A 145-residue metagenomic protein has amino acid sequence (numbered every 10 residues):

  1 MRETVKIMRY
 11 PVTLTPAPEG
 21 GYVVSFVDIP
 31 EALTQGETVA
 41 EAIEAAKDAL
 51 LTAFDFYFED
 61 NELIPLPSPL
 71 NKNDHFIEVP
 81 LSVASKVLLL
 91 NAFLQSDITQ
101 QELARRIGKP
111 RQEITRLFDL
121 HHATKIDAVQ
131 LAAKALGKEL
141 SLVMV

Functional and structural regions predicted by a protein language model:
M1-F54, F58-E59: DNA-contacting interfaces and partner/effector-binding or oligomerization modules in DNA-centric proteins
M1-R9, K47-R116, L120-H122, D127-V129: Short, charged, surface-exposed hinge/linker loops at domain edges that act as mobile lids or interdomain connectors
V23, L63, E139-S141: Residues at or immediately flanking beta-strands
E44, R105, K134: Replace "anionic and nucleotidyl ligands
D127-L142: DNA major-groove recognition helix of helix-turn-helix/homeodomain DNA-binding modules
V145: Short amphipathic recognition helices of helix-turn-helix/homeodomain-type DNA-binding modules
